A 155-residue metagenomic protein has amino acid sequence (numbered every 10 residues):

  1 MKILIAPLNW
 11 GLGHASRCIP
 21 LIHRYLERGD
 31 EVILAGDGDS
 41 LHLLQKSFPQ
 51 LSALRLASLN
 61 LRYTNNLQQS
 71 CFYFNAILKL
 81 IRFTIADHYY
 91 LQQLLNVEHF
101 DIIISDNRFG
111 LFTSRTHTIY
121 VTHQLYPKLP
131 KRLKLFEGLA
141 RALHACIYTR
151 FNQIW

Functional and structural regions predicted by a protein language model:
M1-I3: Extreme N-terminal starter segment of soluble prokaryotic enzymes
I5-N9, V32-L78: Conserved nucleotide-sugar phosphate-binding/catalytic loop shared by glycosyltransferases and other
P7-I19: A short, glycine/small-residue-rich beta-strand->loop->alpha-helix junction that serves as a flexible
L21-D30: A short, Lys/Arg-enriched amphipathic alpha-helix followed by its capping loop at the start of a domain
H42-F48, F109-T116, Y148: Short loop/helix-cap segments at secondary-structure boundaries that form the rim of catalytic
Q69-G110: Conserved nucleotide-sugar donor-binding subdomain of glycosyltransferases
R115-W155: Active-site-proximal region of nucleotide-activated glycan assembly enzymes, centered on histidine/acidic-rich loops
